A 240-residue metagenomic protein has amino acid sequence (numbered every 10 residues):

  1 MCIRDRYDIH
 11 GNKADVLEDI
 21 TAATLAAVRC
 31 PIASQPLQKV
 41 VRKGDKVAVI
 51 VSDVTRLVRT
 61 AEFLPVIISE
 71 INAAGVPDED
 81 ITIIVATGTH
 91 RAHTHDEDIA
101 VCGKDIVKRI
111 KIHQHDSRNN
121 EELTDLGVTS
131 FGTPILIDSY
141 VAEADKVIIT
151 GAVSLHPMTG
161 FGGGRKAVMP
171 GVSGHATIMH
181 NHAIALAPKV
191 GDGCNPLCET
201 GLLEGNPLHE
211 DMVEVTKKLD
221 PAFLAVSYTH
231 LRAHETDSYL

Functional and structural regions predicted by a protein language model:
M1-D5, T229-T236: Conserved small/polar residues in nucleotide/adenosyl-binding loops
R4-T24: N-terminal amphipathic/basic leader segments beginning at the initiator methionine
I32-A48, D78: Glycine-rich phosphate/diphosphate-binding loops that line cofactor/substrate pockets in enzymes
K46-L57, T82-G88: Short glycine-rich or small-residue beta-strand-to-loop segments that form or flank ligand, phosphate, metal/Fe-S
V58-V76: Histidine-anchored nucleotide/phosphate-binding helix
A74, D78, I84-T94: Membrane helical hairpin/interfacial module
H93-G162: An acidic, phosphate/nucleotide-engaging active-site surface
A167-L203, V213, P221, A225: Mobile "lid/hinge" segments at catalytic clefts and subdomain interfaces of large enzymes
